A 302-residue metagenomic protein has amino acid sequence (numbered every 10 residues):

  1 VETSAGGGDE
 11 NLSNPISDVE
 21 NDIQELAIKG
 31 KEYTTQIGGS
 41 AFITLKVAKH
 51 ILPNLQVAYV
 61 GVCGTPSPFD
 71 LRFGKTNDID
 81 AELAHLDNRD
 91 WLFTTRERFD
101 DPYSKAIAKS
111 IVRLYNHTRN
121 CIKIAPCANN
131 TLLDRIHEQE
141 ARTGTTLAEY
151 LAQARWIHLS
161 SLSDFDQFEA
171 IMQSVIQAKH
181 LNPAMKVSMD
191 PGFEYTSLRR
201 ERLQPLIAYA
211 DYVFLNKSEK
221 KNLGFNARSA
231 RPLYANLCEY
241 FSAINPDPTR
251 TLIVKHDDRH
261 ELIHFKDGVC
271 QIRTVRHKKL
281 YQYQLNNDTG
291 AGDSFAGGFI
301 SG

Functional and structural regions predicted by a protein language model:
V1-G7, K31-Q36, I51-D70, G74-Y281: Ribokinase/PfkB-type carbohydrate-kinase core domain
V1-I28, E32-Y33: Positively charged, low-complexity intrinsically disordered leader regions
E20-E25, V275-Q282, D293: The feature captures the short pre-catalytic strand/loop hairpin that immediately precedes and shapes the active-site
K31, T44-L45: Short secondary-structure capping/turn segments at boundaries of alpha-helices and beta-strands
I43-T44, A170: Well-ordered alpha-helical segments embedded in enzymatic catalytic cores
T44, I107, K255, D288-T289: Ser/Thr-centric signal marking residues that sit in or immediately flank functional binding/regulatory motifs
K46-A48, K221-N222, L285-G302: Short, small-residue alpha-helix embedded
